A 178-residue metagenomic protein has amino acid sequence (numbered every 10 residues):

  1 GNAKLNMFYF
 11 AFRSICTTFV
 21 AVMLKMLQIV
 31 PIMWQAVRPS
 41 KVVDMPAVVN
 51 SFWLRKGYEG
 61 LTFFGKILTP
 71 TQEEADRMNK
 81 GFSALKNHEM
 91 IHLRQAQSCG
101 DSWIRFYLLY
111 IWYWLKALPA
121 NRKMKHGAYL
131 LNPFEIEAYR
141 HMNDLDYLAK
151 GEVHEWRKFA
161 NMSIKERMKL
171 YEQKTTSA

Functional and structural regions predicted by a protein language model:
N6-R38, K56-Y58, T62, I104-A178: Metalloprotease/metallohydrolase-associated module, dominated by Zn2+-dependent proteases
K41-V42, V49, L130: N-terminal signal-anchor transmembrane helix
D44-M45, F52-T71: Peri-catalytic and regulatory segments of divalent metal-dependent proteins
W53-L54, E74-A75, I91, G100-D101: Short, solvent-exposed loop/turn segments at secondary-structure junctions
G60, I67-K86: Short pre-active-site segment immediately N-terminal to the catalytic Zn-binding motif
M90-L108: Catalytic Zn2+-binding segment of zinc metalloproteases
